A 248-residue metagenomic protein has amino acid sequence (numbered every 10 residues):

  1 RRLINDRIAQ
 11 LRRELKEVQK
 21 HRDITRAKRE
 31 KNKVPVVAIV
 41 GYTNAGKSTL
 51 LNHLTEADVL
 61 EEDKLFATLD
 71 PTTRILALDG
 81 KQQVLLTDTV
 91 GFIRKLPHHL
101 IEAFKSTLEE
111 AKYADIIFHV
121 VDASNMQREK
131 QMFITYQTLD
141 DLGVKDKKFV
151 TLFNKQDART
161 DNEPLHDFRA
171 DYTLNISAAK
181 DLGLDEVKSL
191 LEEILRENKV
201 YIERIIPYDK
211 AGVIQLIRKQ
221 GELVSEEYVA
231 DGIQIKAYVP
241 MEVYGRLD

Functional and structural regions predicted by a protein language model:
R1-A45, L51, E56, M126 (+1 more regions): C-terminal-of-GTPase-core extension/linker across diverse P-loop GTPases
R22, R29-P35, H53-Q83, I93-A103 (+2 more regions): Switch I (effector-binding) loop of TRAFAC-class P-loop GTPase G-domains
L76-G80, L85, E109-Y113, Q127 (+2 more regions): Conserved catalytic network of the ASCE P-loop NTPase/AAA+ motor domain
L86, V120, L152: Generic enzyme active-site microenvironment
T89, A123, K155: Walker B catalytic acidic pair
L100-N125, Q137-D141: Inter-motif core of Ras-like GTPase G domains
